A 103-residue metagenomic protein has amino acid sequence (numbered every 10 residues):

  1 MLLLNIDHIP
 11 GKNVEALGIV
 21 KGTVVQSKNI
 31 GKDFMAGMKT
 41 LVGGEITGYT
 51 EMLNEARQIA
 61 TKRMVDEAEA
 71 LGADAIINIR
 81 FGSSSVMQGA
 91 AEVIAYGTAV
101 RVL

Functional and structural regions predicted by a protein language model:
M1-K32, A70, D74, V93-L103: N-terminal presequence-like segments and the immediate start of the first folded domain
I6-I9, F81-V86: Short, solvent-exposed loop/turn elements at beta->coil junctions and helix N-caps that rim active or binding pockets
V20, V25, D33-R80: Short, well-ordered alpha-helical segments
G89-A91: Positively charged, aromatic-enriched nucleic acid-contacting surfaces
